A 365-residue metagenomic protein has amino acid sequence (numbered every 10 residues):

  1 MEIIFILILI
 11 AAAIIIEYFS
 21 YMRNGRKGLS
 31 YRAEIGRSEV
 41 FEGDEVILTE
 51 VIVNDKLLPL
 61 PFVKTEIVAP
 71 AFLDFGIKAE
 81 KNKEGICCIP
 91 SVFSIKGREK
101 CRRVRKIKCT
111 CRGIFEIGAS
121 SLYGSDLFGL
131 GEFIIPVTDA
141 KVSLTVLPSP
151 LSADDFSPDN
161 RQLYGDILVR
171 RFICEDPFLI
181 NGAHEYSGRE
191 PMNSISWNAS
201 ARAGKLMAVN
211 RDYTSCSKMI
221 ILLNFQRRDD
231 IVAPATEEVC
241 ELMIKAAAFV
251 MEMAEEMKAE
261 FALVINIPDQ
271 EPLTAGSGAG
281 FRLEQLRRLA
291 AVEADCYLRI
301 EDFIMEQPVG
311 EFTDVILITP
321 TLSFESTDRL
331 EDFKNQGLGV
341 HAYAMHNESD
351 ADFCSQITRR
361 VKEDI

Functional and structural regions predicted by a protein language model:
M1, F62, F172, V209 (+3 more regions): Intrinsic-disorder/low-complexity, polar/charged segments
M1-L29, I47, R288-I365: Von Willebrand factor type A / integrin I
A13-P272: An amphipathic, basic-hydrophobic helix/alpha-beta surface used to engage anionic, phosphate-rich ligands or surfaces
P70-F72, R98, S149, I173 (+4 more regions): Short, structured coil/loop segments at alpha-helix boundaries
F93, L144, A275-G278, R359-I365: Generic detection of short hydrophobic beta-strand segments and adjacent strand-loop junctions
S217, L222, E238, A279-R287 (+3 more regions): Generic alpha-helical secondary structure signal
I265-A290: Short beta-strand-loop
